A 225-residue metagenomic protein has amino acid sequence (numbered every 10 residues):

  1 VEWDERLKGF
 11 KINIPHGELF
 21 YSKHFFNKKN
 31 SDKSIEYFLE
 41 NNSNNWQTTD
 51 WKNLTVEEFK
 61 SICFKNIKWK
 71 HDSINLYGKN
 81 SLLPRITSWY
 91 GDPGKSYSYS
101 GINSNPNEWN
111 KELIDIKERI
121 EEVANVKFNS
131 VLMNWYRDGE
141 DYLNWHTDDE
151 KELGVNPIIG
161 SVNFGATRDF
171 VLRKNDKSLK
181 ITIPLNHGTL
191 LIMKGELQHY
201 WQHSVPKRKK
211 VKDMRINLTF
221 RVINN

Functional and structural regions predicted by a protein language model:
V1-N225: Non-heme Fe(II) oxygenase metal-center motifs and adjacent flexible, charged/small-residue loops
